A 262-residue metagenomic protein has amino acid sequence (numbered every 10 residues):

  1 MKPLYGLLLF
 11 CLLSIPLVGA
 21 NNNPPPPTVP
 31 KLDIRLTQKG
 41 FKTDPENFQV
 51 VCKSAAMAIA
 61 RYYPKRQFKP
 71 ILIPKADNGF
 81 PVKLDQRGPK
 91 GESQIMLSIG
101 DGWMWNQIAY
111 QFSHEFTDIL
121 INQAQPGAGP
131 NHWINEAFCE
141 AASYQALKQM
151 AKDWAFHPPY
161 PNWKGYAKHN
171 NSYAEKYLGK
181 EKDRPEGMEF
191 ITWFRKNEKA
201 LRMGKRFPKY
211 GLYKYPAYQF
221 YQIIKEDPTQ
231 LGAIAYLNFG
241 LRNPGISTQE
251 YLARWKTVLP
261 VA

Functional and structural regions predicted by a protein language model:
M1-L4: Positively charged n-region of N-terminal signal peptides that target proteins for export
G6-P16: Bacterial N-terminal signal peptides
G19-A20: Boundary at the C-terminal end of the N-terminal hydrophobic targeting segment
N23-P24, K180-A262: Pan-zinc metallopeptidase signature
V29-D101: Auxiliary, metal-adjacent structural segments of Zn-dependent hydrolase domains
I95-F112, Q123-N131: Short pre-active-site segment immediately N-terminal to the catalytic Zn-binding motif
A109-P126, E136, E140, Y144: Active-site recognition of the HExxH zinc-binding catalytic motif
N131-G179: Post-HExxH zinc-binding segment in Zn-dependent metallohydrolases
